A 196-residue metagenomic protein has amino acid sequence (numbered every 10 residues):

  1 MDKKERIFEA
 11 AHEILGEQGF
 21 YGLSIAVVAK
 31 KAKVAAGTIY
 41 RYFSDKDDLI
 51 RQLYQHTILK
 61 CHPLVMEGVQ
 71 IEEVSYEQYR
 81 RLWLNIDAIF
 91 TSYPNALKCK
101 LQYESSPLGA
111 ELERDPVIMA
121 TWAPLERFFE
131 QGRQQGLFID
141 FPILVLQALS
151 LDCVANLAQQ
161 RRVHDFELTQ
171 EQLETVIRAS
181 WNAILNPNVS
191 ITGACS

Functional and structural regions predicted by a protein language model:
K3-H12, V28, L53-T57, C61 (+2 more regions): Generic hydrophobic, amphipathic alpha-helix propensity
R6, I14-D48, Q52: Helix-turn-helix
K46, L53, T57, C61 (+7 more regions): Hydrophobic/aromatic residues within well-ordered alpha-helical segments
Q52, M66-S92, L146-S150, V189 (+1 more regions): Hydrophobic alpha-helical connector segments
H62, M66-E67, G109-Q135, L144-A148 (+1 more regions): Amphipathic alpha-helical packing segments from all-alpha helical-bundle domains
G68-V69, L84-T91, L101-S105, V176-I184: Helix-loop "lid/cap" segments that line or gate small-molecule binding pockets
A88-R127, V163: Short secondary-structure transition hinges
K98-Q102, R133-R178, I191-S196: Hydrophobic/aromatic-rich alpha-helical bundle segments in the mid-to-C-terminal region
